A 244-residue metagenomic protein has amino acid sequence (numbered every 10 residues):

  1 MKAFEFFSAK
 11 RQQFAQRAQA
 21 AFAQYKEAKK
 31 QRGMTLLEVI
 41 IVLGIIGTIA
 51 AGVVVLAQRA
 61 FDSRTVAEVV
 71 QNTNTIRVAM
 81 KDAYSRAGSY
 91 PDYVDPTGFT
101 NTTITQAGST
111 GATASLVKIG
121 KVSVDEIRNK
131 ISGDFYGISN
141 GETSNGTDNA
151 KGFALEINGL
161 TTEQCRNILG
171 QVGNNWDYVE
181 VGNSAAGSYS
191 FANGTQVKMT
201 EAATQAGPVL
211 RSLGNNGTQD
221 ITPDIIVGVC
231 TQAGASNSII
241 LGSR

Functional and structural regions predicted by a protein language model:
M1-R32: N-terminal leader/signal peptides at the extreme start of proteins
E27, R59-V69: Short, polar/proline-rich extracytoplasmic segments that appear immediately after membrane translocation
L37, L43-S63, D82-Y84: C-terminal juxtamembrane segment of a hydrophobic transmembrane alpha-helix
V53, V69-N72: Alpha-helical interaction elements in eukaryotic regulators
A57-A60, N72-P91: N-terminal alpha-helical signal peptides/signal-anchor transmembrane segments
S63, A79, A83-R86, Q171-G182: Structured segments of extracytoplasmic/periplasmic soluble domains in secreted or envelope-associated proteins
A83-K121: Short, glycine/small-hydrophobic-rich surface segments
K121-R244: Intrinsically disordered, low-complexity regions enriched in Pro/Ser/Thr/Gly and acidic residues
